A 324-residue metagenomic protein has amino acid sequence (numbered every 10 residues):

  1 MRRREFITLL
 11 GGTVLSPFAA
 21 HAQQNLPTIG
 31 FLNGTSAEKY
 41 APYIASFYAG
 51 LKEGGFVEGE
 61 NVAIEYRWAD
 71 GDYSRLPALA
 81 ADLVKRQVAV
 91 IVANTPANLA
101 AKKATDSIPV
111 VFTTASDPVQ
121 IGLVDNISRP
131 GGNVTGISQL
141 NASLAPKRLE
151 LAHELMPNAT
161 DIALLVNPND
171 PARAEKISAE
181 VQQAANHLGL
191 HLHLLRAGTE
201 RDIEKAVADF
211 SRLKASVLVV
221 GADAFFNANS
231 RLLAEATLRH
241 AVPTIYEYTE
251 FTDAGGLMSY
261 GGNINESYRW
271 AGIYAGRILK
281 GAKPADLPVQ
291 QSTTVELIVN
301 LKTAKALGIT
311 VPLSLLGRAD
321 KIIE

Functional and structural regions predicted by a protein language model:
M1-E324: Short hydrophobic alpha-helices and adjacent helix-cap/hinge residues
